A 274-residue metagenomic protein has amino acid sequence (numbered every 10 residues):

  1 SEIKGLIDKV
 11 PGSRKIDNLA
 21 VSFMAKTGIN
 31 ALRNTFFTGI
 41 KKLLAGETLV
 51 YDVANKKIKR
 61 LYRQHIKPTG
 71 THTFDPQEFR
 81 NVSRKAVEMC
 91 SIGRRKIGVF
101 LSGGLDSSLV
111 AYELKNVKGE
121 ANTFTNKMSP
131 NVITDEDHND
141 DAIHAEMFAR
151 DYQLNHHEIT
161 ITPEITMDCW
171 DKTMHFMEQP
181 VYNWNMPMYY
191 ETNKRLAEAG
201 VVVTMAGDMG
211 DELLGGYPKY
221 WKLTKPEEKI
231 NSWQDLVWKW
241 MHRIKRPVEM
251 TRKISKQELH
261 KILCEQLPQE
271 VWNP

Functional and structural regions predicted by a protein language model:
S1-E178, Y189, C264: Cysteine-centered catalytic environments shared across enzyme families
E146-P274: Glycine-rich active-site loop/lid subdomains used to bind and stabilize high-energy intermediates
